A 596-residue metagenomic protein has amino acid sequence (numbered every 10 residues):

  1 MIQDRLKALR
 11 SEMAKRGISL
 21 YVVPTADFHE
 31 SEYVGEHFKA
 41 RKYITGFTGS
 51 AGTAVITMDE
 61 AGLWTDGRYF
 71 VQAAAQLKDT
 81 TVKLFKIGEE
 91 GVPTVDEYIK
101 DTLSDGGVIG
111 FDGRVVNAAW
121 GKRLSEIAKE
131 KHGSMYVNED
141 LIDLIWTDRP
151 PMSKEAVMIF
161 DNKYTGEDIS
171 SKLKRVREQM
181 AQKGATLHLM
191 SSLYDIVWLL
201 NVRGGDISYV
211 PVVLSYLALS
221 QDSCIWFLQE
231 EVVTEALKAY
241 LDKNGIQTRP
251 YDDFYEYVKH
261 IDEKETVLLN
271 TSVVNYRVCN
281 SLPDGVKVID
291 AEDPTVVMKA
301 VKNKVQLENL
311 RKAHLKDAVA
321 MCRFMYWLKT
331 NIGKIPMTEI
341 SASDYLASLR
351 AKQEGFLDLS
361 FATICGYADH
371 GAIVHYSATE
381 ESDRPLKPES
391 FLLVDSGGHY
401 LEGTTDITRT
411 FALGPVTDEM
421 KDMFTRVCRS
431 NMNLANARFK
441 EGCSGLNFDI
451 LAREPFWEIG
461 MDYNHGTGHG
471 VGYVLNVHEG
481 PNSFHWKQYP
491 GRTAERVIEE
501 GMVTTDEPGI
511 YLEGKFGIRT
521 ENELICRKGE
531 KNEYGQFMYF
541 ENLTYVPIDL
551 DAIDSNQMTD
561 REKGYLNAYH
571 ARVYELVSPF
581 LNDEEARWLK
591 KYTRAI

Functional and structural regions predicted by a protein language model:
M1-I596: Active-site neighborhoods and metal-handling regions in enzymes and metal-associated proteins
